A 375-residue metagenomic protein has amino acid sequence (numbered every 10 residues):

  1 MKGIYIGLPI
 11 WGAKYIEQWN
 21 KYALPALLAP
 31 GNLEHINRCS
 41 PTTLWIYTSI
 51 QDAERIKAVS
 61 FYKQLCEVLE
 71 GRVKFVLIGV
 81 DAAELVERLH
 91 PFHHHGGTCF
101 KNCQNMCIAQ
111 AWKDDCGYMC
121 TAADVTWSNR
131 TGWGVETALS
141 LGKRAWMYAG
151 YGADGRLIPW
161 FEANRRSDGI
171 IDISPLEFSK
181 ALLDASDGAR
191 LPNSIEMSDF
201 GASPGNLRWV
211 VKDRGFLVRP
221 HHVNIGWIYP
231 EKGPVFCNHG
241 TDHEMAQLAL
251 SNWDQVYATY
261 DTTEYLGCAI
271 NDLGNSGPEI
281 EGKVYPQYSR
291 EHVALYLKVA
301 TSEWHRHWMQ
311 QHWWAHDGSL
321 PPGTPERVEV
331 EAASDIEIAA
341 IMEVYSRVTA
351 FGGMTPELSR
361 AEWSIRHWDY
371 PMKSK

Functional and structural regions predicted by a protein language model:
M1, H35-T42, E70-G71: Short helix-terminating capping/connector loops at secondary-structure junctions
G3-L8, L27, T42-I46: Hydrophobic targeting segments
K14-H35: Short, well-formed alpha-helical segments that are part of the catalytic scaffolds of diverse glycosyltransferases
P30-C39, L65-C66, Q110-A111: Alpha-helix termini
Y47-G117: Active-site-proximal specificity loops/subdomain of glycosyltransferases
H90-C103, I108-A109, T126-S289: Conserved catalytic core of nucleotide-sugar-dependent glycosyltransferases
K113-S128: Short beta-strand-to-loop acidic/aromatic patch adjacent to the donor-nucleotide binding site
N224-K375: Terminal low-complexity segments of carbohydrate-biosynthetic enzymes
